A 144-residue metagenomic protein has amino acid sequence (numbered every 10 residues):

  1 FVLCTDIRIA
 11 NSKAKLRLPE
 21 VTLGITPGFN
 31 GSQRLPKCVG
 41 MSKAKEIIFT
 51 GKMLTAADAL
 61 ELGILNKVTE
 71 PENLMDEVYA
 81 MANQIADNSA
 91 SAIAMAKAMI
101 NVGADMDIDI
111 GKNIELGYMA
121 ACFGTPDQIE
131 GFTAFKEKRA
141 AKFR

Functional and structural regions predicted by a protein language model:
F1-F49, L62, E77, M81: CoA-thioester-processing core
C4, T50-K52, P126-E130: Short acidic-aromatic low-complexity motifs
I9-A14, A56, L65-N113, A120-A121 (+2 more regions): C-terminal long alpha-helix characteristic of the crotonase
G31-R34, K43, T55, M95 (+2 more regions): Hydrophobic alpha-helical segments typical of transmembrane helices and their membrane-interface/capping positions
I47-G51, A96-I100, F135: Short alpha-helical scaffolding segments that buttress acidic/His motifs in well-ordered protein cores
K52-D58: Acidic, divalent-metal-coordinating active-site segment for phosphoryl/phosphodiester hydrolysis, typified by short
T133-R144: Terminal low-complexity tails and localization/encapsulation signals of metabolic enzymes
